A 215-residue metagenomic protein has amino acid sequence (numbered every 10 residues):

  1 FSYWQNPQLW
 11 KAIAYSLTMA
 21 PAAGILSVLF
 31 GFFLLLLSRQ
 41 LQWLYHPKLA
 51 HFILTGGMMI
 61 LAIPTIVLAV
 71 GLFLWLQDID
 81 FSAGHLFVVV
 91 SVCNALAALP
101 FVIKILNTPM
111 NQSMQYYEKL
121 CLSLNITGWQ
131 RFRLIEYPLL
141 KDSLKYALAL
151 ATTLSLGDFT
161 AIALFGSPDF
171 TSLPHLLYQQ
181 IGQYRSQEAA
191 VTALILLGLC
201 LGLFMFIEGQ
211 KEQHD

Functional and structural regions predicted by a protein language model:
F1, K211-D215: Feature of multi-pass inner-membrane transport and sensor proteins that recognizes transmembrane helices together
F1-S2, D169: Membrane-interfacial helical/loop segments at transmembrane boundaries in membrane proteins
S2-A14, Q179-Y184: Membrane-interface segments at the starts/ends of alpha-helical transmembrane spans
P7-N111, Q130, I135-T160, L164 (+1 more regions): Membrane-water interface segments at the C-terminal ends of transmembrane alpha-helices in multi-pass inner-membrane
S113-Y117, D215: Short glycine/proline-centered loop/turn elements that form peptide/ligand docking sites
L120-L122: The alpha-helix within a helix-turn-helix
I126-T127: Short coil/turn motifs that cap or connect alpha-helices
D158-S186: Glycine-rich helix-loop "coupling/hinge" segments at transmembrane-helix boundaries in multipass transporters
